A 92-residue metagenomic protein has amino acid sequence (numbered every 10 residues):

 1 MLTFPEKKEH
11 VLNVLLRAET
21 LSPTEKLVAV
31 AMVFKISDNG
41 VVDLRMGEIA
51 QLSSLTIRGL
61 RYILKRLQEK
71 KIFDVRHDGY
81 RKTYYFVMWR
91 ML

Functional and structural regions predicted by a protein language model:
M1-G47, Q51-L52, K82: Short recognition helix of helix-turn-helix/winged-helix DNA-binding domains
M1-L2, E69, M91-L92: Charged low-complexity intrinsically disordered patches
E25, G59, R76-H77: A generic structural-conservation signal
L44, Y62-I63, V75: Short Gly/charged-rich anion-binding patches and loops
R45, D78-L92: Short, cationic-aromatic polyanion-contact patches
L55-R66: Short amphipathic alpha-helical interaction segments
Q68-D78: A short, conserved structural fragment
